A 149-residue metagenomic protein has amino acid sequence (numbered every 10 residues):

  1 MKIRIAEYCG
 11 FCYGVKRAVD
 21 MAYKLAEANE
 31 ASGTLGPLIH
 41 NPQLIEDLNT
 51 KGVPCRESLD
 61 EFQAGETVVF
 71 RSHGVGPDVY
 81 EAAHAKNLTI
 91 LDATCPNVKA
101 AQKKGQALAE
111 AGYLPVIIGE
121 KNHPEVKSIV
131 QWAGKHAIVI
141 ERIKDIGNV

Functional and structural regions predicted by a protein language model:
M1-V149: The feature marks the mature, well-folded catalytic cores of soluble enzymes
